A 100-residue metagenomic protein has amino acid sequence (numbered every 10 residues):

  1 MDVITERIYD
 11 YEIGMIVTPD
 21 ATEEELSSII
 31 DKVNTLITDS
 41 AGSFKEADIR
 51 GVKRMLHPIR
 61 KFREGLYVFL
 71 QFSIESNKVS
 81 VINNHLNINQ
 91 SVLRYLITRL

Functional and structural regions predicted by a protein language model:
M1-G65, S73-L100: Long, contiguous binding/interaction regions
